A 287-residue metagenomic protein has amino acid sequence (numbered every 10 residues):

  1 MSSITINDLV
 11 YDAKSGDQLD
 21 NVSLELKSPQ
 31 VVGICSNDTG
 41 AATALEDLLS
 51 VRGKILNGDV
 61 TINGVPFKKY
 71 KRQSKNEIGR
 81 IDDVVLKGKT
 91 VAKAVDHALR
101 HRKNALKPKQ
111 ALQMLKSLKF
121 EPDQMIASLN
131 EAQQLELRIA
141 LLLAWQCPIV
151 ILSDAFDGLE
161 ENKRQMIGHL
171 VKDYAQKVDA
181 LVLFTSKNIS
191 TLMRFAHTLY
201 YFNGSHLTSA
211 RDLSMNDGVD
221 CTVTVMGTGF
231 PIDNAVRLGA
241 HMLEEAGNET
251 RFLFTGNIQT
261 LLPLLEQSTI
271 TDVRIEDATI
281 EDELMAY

Functional and structural regions predicted by a protein language model:
S50: Helix-to-loop junction immediately C-terminal to a conserved catalytic motif
G58-S74: Conserved ABC transporter NBD signature motif
D82-K103: Q-loop/switch helix immediately C-terminal to the Walker
M114-N130: Conserved ABC nucleotide-binding domain
L137-I139: Hydrophobic anchor residue at the start of the ABC signature
L170-K172, Q176-L181, K187-R251: ABC transporter nucleotide-binding domain
L253-Y287: C-terminal coupling/interaction segments
